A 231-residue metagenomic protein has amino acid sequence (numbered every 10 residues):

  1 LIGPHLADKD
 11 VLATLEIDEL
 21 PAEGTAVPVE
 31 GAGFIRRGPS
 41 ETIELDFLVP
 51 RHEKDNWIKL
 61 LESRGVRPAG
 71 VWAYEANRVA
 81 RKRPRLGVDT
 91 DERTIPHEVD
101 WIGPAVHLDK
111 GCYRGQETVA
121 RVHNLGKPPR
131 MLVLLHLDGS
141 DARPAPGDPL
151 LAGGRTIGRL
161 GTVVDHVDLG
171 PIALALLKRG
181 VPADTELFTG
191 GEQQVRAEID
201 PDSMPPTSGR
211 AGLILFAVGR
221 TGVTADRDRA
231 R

Functional and structural regions predicted by a protein language model:
L1-I17, A80-I95, S208-D228: Short, low-order "capping/linker" segments at domain edges
L1-P84: Acidic, low-complexity central loop/insert segments
P4-L6, E41-E44, V49, K54 (+9 more regions): Generic hydrophobic/packing signal
L15-V29, K82, G87, D91 (+3 more regions): Glycine-centered loop/turn motifs
D55-V122: Aromatic-anchored, glycine/proline-accented short structural segments that stabilize local strand-turns or short
T94, V99-V106, K110, R114-Q116 (+1 more regions): Glycine-rich, small/acidic residue-mixed loop/short-helix segments
